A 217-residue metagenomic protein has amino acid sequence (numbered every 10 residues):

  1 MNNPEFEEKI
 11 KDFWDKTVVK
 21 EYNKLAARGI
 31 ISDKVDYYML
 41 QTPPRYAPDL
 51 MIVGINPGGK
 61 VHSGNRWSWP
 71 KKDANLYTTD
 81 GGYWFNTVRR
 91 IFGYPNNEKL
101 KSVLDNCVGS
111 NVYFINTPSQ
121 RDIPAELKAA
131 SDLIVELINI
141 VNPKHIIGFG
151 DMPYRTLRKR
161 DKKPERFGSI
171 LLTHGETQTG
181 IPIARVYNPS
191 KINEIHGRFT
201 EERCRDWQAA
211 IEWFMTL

Functional and structural regions predicted by a protein language model:
M1-A26, Q120-I134, R158-L217: C-terminal capping/extension of enzyme domains
R28-V103: Adenosine ribonucleotide-centric catalytic and binding domains
P48, N142-H145, E176-P182: A short helix->loop->beta-strand "cap" motif at the edges of active sites that frequently abuts
I55-K60, Y113-T117, D151-R155, N188-I192: Short, solvent-exposed loop/turn segments at secondary-structure junctions
R66-G81, Y113-L127, I195-H196: Surface-exposed cleft-lining segments at the edges of enzyme active sites
L100-Y113: Short, contiguous, well-structured surface segments enriched in hydrophobic/aromatic residues
I134-D151: Proline-aspartate-enriched helix->loop->beta-strand connector
